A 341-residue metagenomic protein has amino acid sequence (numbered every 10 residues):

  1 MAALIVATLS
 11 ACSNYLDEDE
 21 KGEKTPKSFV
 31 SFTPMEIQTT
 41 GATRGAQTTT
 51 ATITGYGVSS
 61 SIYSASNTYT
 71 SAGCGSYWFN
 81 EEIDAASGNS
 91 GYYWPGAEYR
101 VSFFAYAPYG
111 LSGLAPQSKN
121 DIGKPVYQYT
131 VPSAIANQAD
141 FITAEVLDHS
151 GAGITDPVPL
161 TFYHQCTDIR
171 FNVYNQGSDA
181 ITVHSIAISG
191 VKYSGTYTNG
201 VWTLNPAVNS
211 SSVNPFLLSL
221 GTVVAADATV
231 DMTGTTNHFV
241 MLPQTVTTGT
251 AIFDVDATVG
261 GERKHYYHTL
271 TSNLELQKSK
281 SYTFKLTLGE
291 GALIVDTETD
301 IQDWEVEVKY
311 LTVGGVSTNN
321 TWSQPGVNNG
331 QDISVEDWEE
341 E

Functional and structural regions predicted by a protein language model:
A2, L9-E341: Sec-type signal peptide cleavage vicinity
